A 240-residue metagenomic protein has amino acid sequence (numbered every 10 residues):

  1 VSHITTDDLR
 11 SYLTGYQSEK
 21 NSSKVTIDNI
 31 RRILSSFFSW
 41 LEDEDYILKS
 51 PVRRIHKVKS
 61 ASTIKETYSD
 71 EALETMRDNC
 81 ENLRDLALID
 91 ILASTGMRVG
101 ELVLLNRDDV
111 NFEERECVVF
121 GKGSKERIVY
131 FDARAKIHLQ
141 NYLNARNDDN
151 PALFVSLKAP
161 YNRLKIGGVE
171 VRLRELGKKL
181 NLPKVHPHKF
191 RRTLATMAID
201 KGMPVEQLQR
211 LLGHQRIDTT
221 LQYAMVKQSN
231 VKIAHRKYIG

Functional and structural regions predicted by a protein language model:
V1-T63: N-terminal core-binding DNA-recognition domain of tyrosine recombinases/integrases
T6, T95, G100, L104-N141: Conserved tyrosine-mediated DNA breakage-rejoining catalytic core shared by Y-recombinases
R10, I47-T75, F120, S156-N162: Flexible interdomain linker/hinge and immediately adjacent N-terminus of the catalytic tyrosine-recombinase domain
Y12, D132-L182: Active-site/catalytic core of tyrosine-dependent DNA strand-transfer enzymes
I47, S62, D70-V99, G123-K125: Basic, Lys/Arg- and aromatic-enriched nucleic-acid-binding interface segment
T67, K122-G123, L212, R216-K237: Catalytic-site neighborhood detector that most strongly recognizes the C-terminal catalytic loop/helix of tyrosine
D90, S94, R191-Q215: C-terminal catalytic core of tyrosine-transesterase DNA break-rejoin enzymes
R98, N106-D108, P204, Q215-D218: Short coil/turn motifs that cap or connect alpha-helices
